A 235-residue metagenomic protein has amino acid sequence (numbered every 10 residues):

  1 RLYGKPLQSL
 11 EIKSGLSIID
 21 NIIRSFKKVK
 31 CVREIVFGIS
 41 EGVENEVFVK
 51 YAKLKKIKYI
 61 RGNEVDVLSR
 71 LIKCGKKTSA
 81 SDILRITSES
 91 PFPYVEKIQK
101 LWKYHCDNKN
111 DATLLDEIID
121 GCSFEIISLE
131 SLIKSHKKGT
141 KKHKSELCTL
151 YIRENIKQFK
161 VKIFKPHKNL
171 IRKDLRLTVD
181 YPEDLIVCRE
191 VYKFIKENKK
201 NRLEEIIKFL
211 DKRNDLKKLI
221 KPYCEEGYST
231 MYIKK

Functional and structural regions predicted by a protein language model:
R1-I39: N-terminal glycine-rich phosphate-binding loop and ensuing alpha1 helix
R1-S17, I57, A80, S88 (+2 more regions): N-proximal accessory regions
E34, K58, K160-K162: Conserved beta-strand segments of alpha/beta enzyme cores
E41-C106: Short phosphate-binding loop-to-helix
F92-L175, I186, E190, E205-K235: Conserved core of the sugar-phosphate nucleotidyltransferase
T178: PAPS-dependent sulfotransferase catalytic core
Y181: Short, conserved phosphate/pyrophosphate- and ester-handling motifs at nucleotide-, phospho-/glycolipid
